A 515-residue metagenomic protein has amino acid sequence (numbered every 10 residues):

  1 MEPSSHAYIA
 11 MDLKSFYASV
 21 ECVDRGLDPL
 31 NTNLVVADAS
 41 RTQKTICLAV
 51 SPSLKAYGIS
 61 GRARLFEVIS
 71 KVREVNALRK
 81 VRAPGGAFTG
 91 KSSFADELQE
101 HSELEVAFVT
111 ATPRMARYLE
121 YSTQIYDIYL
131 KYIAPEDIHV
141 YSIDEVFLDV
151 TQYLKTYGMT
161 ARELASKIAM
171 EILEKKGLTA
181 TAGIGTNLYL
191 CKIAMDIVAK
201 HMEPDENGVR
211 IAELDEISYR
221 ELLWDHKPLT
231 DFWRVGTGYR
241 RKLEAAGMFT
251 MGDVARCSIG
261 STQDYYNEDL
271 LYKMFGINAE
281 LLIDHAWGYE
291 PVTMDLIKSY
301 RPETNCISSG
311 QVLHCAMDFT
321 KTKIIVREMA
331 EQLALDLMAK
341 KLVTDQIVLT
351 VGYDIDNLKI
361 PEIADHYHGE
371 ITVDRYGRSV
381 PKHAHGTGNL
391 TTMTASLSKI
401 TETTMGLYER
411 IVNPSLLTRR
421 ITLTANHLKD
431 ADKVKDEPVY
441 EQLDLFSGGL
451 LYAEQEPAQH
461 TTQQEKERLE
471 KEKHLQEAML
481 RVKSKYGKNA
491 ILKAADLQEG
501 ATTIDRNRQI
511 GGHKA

Functional and structural regions predicted by a protein language model:
M1-A515: Basic, low-complexity intrinsically disordered segments
